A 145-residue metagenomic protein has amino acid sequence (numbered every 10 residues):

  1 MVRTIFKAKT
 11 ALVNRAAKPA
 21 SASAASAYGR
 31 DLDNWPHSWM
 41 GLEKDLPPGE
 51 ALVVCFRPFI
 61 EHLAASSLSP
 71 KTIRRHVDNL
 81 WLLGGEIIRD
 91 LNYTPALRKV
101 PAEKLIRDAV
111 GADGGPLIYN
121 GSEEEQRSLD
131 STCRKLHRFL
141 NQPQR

Functional and structural regions predicted by a protein language model:
M1-R145: Charge-rich, intrinsically disordered N-terminal extensions that act as flexible nucleic-acid engagement or regulatory
